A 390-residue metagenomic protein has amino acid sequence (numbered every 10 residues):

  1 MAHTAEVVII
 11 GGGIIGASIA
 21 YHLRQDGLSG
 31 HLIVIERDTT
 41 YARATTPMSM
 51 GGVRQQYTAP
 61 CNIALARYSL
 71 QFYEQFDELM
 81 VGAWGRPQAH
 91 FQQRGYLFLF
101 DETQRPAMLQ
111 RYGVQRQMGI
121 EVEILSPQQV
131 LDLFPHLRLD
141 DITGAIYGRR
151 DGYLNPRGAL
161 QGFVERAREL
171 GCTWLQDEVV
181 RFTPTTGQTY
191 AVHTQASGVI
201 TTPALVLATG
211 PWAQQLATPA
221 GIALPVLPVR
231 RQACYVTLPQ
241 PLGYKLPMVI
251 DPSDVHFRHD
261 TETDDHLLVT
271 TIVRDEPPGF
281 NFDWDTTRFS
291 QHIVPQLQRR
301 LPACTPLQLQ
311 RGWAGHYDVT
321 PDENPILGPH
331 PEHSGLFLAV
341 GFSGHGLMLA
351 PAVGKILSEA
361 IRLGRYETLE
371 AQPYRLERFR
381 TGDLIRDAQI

Functional and structural regions predicted by a protein language model:
A2-A5, T194-A204: Core beta-strand elements of the Rossmann-like FAD/NAD(P) dinucleotide-binding domain in flavoenzyme oxidoreductases
A2-I15, I33: Beta1/beta-strand and adjacent pyrophosphate-binding region of the FAD-binding site in flavoprotein oxidoreductases
V8-I10, I35, I200-W212, G354: Short hydrophobic core segments
Y21-Q25, V53, G85-G95, T183 (+3 more regions): Active-site substrate-recognition segment that forms the wall of the catalytic cavity or substrate channel
R24-T46: Glycine-rich FAD pyrophosphate-binding loop
G51-L133, D254-H256, L297: Dinucleotide-binding Rossmann-like beta1-alpha1 core, especially the glycine-rich loop that anchors the ADP
Q75, Q92, L99-L170, L175-Q176 (+2 more regions): Flavin (FAD/FMN) cofactor-binding and adjacent substrate-gating region of FAD-dependent oxidoreductase domains
Q298-I390: C-terminal catalytic lobe of FAD-dependent flavoproteins
